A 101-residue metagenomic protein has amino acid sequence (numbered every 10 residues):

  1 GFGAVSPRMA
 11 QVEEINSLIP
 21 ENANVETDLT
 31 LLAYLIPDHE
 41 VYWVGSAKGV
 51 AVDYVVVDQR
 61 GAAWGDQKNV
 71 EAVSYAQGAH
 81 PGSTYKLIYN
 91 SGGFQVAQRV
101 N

Functional and structural regions predicted by a protein language model:
G1-Q11: Membrane-proximal, lumen/periplasm-facing interface regions of secretory-pathway glyco- and lipid-modifying enzymes
R8-M9, N16-K48: Short periplasmic/luminal acceptor-recognition loop of GT-C membrane glycosyltransferases, typified by
E21-N22, A51, P81-T84: Structured helix-beta-strand junction loops
A23, D53, Q95: Residue-level detector of short, conserved catalytic/binding motifs and their immediate flanks
L29-L31, Q59-G61, N101: A mature extracytoplasmic/lumenal domain signature
A47-V50, Y89-N90: Extracellular/periplasmic catalytic domains that process cell-envelope and extracellular macromolecules
G49-G65: Short, well-ordered secondary-structure micro-motifs within conserved domains or adaptor modules
A63-N101: Aromatic/acidic, Gly/Pro-rich catalytic loop(s) in extracytoplasmic/lumenal soluble domains of multi-pass membrane
